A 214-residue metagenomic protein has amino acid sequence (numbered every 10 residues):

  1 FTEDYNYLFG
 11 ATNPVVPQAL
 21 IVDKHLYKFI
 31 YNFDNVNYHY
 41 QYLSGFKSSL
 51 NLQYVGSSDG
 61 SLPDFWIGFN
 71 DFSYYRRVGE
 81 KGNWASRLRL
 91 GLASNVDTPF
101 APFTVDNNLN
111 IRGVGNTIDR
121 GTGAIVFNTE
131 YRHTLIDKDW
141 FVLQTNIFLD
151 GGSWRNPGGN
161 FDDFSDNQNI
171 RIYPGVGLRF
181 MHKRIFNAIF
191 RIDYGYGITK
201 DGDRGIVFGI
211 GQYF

Functional and structural regions predicted by a protein language model:
T2-E3: Membrane-embedded beta-barrel scaffold of Gram-negative outer-membrane proteins
G10-L20, K24-P157, D163-F164, F208-Y213: C-terminal outer-membrane beta-barrel translocator/porin domains of Gram-negative envelope proteins and their
S94, M181-F214: Predominantly the C-terminal beta-signal and adjacent terminal strand-loop region of outer-membrane beta-barrel
Y131-T134, G177-K183: Short basic/hydrophobic patches in alpha-helices and adjacent helix-turn junctions that form amphipathic surface motifs
T145-D150, I172-Y173, I192-Y194: Small/polar glycine-rich anion-binding or flexible loop at a beta-alpha turn
D163-S165, Y173-F180: Short glycine-rich, acidic/polar surface loops and turns
N169: Glycine-rich, small/acidic residue-mixed loop/short-helix segments
